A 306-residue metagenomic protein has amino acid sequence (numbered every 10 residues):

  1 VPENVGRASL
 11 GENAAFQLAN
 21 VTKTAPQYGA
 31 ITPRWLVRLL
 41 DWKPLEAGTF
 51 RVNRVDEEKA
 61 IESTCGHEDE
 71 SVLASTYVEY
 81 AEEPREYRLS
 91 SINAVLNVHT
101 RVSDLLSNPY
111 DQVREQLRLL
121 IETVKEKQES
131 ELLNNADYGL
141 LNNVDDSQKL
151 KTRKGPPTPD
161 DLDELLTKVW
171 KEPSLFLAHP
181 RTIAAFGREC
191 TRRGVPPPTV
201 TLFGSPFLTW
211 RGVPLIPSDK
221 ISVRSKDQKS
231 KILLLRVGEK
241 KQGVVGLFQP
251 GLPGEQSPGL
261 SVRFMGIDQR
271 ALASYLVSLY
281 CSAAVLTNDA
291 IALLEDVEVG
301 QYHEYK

Functional and structural regions predicted by a protein language model:
V1-E82: N-terminal "assembly arms/tails" that initiate or stabilize quaternary assembly in self-assembling proteins
E3-N13, A47, E82-P84, T191-V200 (+2 more regions): Peripheral peptide segments
A74-N97: Intrinsically disordered, low-complexity linker/loop segments enriched in Gly/Pro and charged/polar residues
N93, N97-E172: Alpha-helical scaffold segments that mediate packing/assembly in large oligomeric complexes
A94, E172-S174, R211, A273: Structural beta-strand/beta-sheet cores of well-ordered domains, especially the beta-sheet scaffolds that support
R101, L177-T182, R236-G238, T287: Helix N-cap / beta->alpha transition motif
V144-L208: Extended, solvent-exposed, turn-rich assembly/linker loops in the middle of proteins
P198-K306: Sequence/fold signature of self-assembling virion shell proteins
